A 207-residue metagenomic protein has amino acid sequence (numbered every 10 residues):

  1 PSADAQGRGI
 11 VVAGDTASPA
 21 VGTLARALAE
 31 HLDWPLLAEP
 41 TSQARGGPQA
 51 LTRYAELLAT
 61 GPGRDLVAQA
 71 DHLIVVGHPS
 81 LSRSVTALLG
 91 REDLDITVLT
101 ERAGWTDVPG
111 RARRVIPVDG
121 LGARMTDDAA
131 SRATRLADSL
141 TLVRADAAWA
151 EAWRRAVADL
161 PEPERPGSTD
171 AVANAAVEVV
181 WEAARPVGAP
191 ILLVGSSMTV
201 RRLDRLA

Functional and structural regions predicted by a protein language model:
P1-A5: Conformationally flexible catalytic loops at phosphate/diphosphate-handling active centers
Q6, L32, E92, A184-G188: A structural signal for short coil/turn segments at secondary-structure junctions
R8-I10, H72, I191: Structural motif
A13-P109, L206-A207: Glycine-rich, anion-gripping cofactor-binding loops and their flanking helix/strand elements in enzyme active sites
A17-A25, G63, H78-S82, L142 (+4 more regions): Generic structural signal for well-ordered, non-membrane alpha-helical segments in soluble metabolic enzymes
G63-R83, A129-E164: Extended, charge-rich low-complexity interaction segments
I96-A147: Terminal amphipathic helices with adjacent charged low-complexity linkers/tails
A152-A207: Active-site diphosphate/adenylate-binding microenvironment
